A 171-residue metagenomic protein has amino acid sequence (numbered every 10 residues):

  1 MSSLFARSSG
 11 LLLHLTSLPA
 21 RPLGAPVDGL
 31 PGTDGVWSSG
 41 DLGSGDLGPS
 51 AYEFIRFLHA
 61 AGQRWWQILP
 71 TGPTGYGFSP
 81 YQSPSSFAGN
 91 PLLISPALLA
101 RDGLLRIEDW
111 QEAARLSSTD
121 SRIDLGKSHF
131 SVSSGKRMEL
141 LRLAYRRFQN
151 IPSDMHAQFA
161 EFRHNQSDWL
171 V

Functional and structural regions predicted by a protein language model:
S2-V171: Acidic/aromatic-lined carbohydrate-recognition and catalytic surfaces of CAZymes acting on diverse glycans
